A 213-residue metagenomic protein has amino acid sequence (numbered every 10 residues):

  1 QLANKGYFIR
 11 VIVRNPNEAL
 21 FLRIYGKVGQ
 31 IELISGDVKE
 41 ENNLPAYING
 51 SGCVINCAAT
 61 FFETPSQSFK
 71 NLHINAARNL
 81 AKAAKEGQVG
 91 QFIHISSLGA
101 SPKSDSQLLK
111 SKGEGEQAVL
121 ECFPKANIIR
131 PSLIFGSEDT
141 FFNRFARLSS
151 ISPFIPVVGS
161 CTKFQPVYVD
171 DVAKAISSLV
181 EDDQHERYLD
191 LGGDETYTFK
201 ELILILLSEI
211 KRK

Functional and structural regions predicted by a protein language model:
Q1, L179-K213: Mid/C-terminal beta-alpha module of Rossmann-like enzyme folds, strongest in SDR-family dehydrogenases/epimerases
Q1-I12: N-terminal Rossmann NAD(P)H-binding glycine-rich loop of SDR-like oxidoreductase domains
F8, T60-F61, S66-G136: Conserved Rossmann-fold NAD(P)-dependent oxidoreductase catalytic core, especially the SDR/UDP-sugar
N15-P16, E195: Residues in the short beta-alpha loop(s) of Rossmann-like NAD(P)-binding domains
P16-F21, Y25-G87, L98-P102: NAD(P)H-binding glycine-rich loop region in Rossmannoid oxidoreductase-like domains and their noncatalytic homologs
K39, L72, F164-V167, Y197: Residue-level signal for the nucleotide or nucleotide-sugar donor/cofactor binding architecture
S104-Q107, N127-L148, T162-K163, D170 (+1 more regions): Flexible, glycine-rich beta-alpha linker
R147-V167, D171-G192: A conserved pocket-lining segment of Rossmann-fold NAD(P)-dependent short-chain dehydrogenase/reductase
